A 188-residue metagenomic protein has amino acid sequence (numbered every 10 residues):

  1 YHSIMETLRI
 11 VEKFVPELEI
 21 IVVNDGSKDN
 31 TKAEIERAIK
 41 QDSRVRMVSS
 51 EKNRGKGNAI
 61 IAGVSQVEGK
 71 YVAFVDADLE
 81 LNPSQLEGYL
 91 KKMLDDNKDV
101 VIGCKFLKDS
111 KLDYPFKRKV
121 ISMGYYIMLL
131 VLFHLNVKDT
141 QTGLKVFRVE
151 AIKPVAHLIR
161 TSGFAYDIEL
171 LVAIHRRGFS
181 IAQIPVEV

Functional and structural regions predicted by a protein language model:
Y1, N24-A33, L79: A conserved acidic beta->alpha catalytic loop
Y1-K13: Short, well-formed alpha-helical segments that are part of the catalytic scaffolds of diverse glycosyltransferases
E12-V22, N30, S43-R46: Short loop->beta transition adjacent to catalytic acidic/histidine clusters or analogous donor-positioning motifs
R44, S50-Q66, Y71, P83-F164: Acceptor/aglycone-binding surface of glycosyltransferases and processive sugar-polymer synthases
K70-D78: Short beta-strand-to-loop acidic/aromatic patch adjacent to the donor-nucleotide binding site
L81, Y166-A173: Short active-site alpha-helical segment characteristic of glycosyltransferases and processive polysaccharide synthases
N136, R160-S162, L171-E187: Catalytic donor-sugar/metal-binding loop of nucleotide-sugar-dependent glycosyltransferases
